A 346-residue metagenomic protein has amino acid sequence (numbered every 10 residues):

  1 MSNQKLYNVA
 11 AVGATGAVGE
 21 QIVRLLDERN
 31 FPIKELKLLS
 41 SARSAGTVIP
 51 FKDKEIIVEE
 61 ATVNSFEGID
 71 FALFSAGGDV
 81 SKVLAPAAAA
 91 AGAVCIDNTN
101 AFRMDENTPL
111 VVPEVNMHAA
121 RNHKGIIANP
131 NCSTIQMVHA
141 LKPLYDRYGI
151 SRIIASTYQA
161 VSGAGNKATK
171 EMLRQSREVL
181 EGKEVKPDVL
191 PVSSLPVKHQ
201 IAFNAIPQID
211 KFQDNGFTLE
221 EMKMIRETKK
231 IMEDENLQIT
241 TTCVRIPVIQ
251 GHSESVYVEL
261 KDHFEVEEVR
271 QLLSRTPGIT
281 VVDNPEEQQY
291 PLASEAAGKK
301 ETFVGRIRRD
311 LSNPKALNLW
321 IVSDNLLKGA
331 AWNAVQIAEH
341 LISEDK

Functional and structural regions predicted by a protein language model:
S2-I201, L237-Q238, T302-F303, I307-N313 (+2 more regions): N-terminal Rossmann-like NAD(P) cofactor-binding subdomain of oxidoreductases, focused on the glycine-rich
A72, V161-K346: Charged docking surfaces used in two-component/phosphorelay signaling
